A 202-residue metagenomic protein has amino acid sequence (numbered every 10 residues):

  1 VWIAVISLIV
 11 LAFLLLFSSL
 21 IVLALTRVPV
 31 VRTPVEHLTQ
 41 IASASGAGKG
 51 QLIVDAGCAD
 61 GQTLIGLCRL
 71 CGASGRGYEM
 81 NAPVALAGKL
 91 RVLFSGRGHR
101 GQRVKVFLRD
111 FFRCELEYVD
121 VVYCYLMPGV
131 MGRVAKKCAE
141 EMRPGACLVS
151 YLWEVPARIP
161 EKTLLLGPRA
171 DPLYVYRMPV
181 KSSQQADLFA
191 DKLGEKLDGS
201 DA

Functional and structural regions predicted by a protein language model:
V1-G48: S-adenosyl-L-methionine
G50-A59: Conserved class I S-adenosyl-L-methionine
D60-C71: Conserved SAM-binding loop of SAM-dependent methyltransferases across substrates and taxa, primarily the Class I
S74-E79: Conserved SAM-binding motif I beta-strand of class I
L86-L116: S-adenosyl-L-methionine
E117-G132: A short SAM/SAH-binding and catalytic strip from SAM-dependent methyltransferases
V130-G194: C-terminal substrate-binding/active-site "lid" region of AdoMet-derived donor-dependent transferases
